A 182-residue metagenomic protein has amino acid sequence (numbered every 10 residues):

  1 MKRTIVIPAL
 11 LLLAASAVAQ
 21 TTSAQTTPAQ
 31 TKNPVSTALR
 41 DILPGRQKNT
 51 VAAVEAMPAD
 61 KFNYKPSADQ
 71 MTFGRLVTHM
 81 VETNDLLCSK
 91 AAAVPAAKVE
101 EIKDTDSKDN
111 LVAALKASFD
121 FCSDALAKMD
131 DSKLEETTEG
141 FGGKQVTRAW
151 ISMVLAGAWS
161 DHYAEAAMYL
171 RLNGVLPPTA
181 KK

Functional and structural regions predicted by a protein language model:
M1-K2: N-terminal secretory signal peptides that target proteins for export/translocation
I5-L13: Sec-dependent N-terminal signal peptides
A14-A19: N-terminal signal peptide c-region/cleavage motif recognized by signal peptidases
Q20-A38, E82-K144, N173-K182: Short, helix-capping/interhelical loops that line the mouth of catalytic, cofactor-, or ligand-binding pockets
R40-P44, K48-V54, K61-E100, E139-K182: Short, contiguous alpha-helical
N49-A52, A56, A117, F121-K128 (+1 more regions): Solvent-exposed, charged/polar functional surfaces in cytosolic regulatory/catalytic domains
D60-K61, S132: Secondary-structure boundary/capping positions in well-ordered alpha/beta enzyme cores
